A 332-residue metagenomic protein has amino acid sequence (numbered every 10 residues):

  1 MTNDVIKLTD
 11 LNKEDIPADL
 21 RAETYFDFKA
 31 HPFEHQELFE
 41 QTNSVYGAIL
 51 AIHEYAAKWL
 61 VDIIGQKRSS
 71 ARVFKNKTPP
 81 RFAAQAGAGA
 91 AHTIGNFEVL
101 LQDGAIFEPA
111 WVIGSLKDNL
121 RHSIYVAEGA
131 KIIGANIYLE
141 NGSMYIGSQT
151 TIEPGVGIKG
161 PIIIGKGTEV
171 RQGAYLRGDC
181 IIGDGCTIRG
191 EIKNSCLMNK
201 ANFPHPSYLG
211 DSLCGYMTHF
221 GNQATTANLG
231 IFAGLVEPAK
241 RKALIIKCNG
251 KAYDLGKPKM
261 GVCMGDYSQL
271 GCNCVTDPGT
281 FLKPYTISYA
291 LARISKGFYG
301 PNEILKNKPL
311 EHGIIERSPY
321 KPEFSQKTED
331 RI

Functional and structural regions predicted by a protein language model:
M1-G129, Y285, L291, G300-I332: Terminal amphipathic alpha-helical/low-complexity segments used for targeting or macromolecular assembly
N3-T9, S123-V126, S143, G173-L176 (+2 more regions): Short, mixed-charge, low-aromatic patches
E34, F107, I132-G134, E153 (+1 more regions): Short, solvent-exposed beta-strand edge segments and adjacent coil->beta transition regions
N43, G142-V156, K240-R241, I245 (+1 more regions): Short, charge-rich amphipathic segments
Y125, I146, P154, C263 (+1 more regions): Ordered hydrophobic segments in well-structured contexts
Y125, K131-I133, Y138, Y145 (+15 more regions): Extracellular beta-strand solenoid repeats
N141-G142, G160, L209, K259: Short loop/turn microsegments at loop-to-beta-strand junctions
G190-I192, C196-I332: Glycine-rich hexapeptide-repeat left-handed beta-helix
